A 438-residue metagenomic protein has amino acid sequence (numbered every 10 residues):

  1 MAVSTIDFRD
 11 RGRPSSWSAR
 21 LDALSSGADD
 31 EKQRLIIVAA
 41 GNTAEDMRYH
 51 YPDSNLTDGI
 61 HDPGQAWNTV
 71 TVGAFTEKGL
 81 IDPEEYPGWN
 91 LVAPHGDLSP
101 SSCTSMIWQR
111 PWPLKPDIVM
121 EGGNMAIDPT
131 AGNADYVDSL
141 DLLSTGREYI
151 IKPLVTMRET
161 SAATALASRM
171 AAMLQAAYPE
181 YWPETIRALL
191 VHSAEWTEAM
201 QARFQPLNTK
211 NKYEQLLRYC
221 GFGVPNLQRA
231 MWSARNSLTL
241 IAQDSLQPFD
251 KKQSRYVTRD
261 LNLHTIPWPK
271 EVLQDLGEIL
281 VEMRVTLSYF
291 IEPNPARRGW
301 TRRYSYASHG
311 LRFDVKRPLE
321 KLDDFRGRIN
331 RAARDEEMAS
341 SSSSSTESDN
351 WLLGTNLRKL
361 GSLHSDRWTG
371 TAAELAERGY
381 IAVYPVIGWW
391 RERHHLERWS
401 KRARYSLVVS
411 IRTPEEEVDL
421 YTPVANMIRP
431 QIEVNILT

Functional and structural regions predicted by a protein language model:
M1-N68, T76-G79, I151-R158, A162-T164: Substrate-binding/access-modulating region of protease and related hydrolase catalytic domains
S26, D30-E31, L174-Y181: Flexible, small-residue-rich helix->loop connector segments that border functional cores
V72: Alpha-helical segment proximal to the catalytic Tyr-Lys
F75-L91, G96-T164: Catalytic-core environment of secreted peptidases
A163-A177: Short, small-residue alpha-helix embedded
Y178-F204: An often Trp-containing, charged/polar helix-loop segment at the C-terminal end of enzyme catalytic cores
N211-R312: Secreted peptidase-domain scaffold signal
L280-T438: Long mid-to-C-terminal assembly/interaction modules of large eukaryotic proteins
